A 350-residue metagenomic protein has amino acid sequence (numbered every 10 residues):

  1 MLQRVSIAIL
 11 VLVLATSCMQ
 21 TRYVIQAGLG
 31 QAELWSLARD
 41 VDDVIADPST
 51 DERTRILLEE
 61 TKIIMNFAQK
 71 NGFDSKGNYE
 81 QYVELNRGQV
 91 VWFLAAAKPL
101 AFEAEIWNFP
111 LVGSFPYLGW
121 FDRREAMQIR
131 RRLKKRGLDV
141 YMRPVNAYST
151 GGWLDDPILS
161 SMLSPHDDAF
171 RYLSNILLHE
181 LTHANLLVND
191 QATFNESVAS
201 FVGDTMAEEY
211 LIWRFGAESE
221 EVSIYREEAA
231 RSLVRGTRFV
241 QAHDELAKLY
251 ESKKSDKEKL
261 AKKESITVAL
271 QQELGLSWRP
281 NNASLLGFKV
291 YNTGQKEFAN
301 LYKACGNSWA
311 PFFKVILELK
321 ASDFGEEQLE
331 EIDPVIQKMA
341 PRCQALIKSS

Functional and structural regions predicted by a protein language model:
M1-R4: Positively charged n-region of N-terminal signal peptides that target proteins for export
S6-T16: Bacterial N-terminal signal peptides
L14-R39: Bacterial Sec signal peptide processing site at the extreme N-terminus
L34, D47, T54-T61, G119-A126 (+7 more regions): Solvent-exposed, acidic/flexible segments
W35-S49, W107-F115, W278-P280: Acidic/histidine-rich, surface-exposed loop or edge segments in extracytoplasmic proteins
R39-N71: Post-signal-peptide N-terminal segment of Sec-exported extracytoplasmic proteins
I63-E228, S232: Acidic/His-rich structured neighborhood in mature extracellular/periplasmic domains
G236-S350: Pan-zinc metallopeptidase signature
